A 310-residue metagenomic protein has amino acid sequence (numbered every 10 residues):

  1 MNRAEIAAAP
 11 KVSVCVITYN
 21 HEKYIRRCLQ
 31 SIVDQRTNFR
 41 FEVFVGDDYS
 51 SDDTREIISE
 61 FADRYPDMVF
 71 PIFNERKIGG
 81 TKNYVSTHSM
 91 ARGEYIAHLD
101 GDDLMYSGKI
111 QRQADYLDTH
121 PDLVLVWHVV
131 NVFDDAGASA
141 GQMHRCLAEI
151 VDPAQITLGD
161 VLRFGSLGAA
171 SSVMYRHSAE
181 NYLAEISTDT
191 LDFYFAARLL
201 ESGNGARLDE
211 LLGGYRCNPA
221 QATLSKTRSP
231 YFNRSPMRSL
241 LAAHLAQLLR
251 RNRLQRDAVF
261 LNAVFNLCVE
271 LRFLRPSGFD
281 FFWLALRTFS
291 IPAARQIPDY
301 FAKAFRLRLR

Functional and structural regions predicted by a protein language model:
M1-S31: N-proximal low-complexity "stem/linker" segments adjacent to membrane-targeting elements
N20, I32, D48-Y49, I78: Conserved short acidic donor-positioning loop in nucleotide-sugar-dependent glycosyltransferases
Q30-R40: Short, acidic, metal-binding catalytic loop of nucleotide-sugar glycosyltransferases
D47-E56, R76, D100: A conserved acidic beta->alpha catalytic loop
N74-A91: Glycine-rich, basic loop-to-helix element that forms the pyrophosphate-binding segment of sugar-nucleotide handling
S89, H128, A148-S229, N233: Conserved nucleotide-sugar donor-binding catalytic segment
I96: Short aromatic/hydrophobic "clamp" motif used to bind/position activated sugar donors
G108-G141: Conserved donor NDP-sugar-binding/catalytic core segment of glycosyltransferases
